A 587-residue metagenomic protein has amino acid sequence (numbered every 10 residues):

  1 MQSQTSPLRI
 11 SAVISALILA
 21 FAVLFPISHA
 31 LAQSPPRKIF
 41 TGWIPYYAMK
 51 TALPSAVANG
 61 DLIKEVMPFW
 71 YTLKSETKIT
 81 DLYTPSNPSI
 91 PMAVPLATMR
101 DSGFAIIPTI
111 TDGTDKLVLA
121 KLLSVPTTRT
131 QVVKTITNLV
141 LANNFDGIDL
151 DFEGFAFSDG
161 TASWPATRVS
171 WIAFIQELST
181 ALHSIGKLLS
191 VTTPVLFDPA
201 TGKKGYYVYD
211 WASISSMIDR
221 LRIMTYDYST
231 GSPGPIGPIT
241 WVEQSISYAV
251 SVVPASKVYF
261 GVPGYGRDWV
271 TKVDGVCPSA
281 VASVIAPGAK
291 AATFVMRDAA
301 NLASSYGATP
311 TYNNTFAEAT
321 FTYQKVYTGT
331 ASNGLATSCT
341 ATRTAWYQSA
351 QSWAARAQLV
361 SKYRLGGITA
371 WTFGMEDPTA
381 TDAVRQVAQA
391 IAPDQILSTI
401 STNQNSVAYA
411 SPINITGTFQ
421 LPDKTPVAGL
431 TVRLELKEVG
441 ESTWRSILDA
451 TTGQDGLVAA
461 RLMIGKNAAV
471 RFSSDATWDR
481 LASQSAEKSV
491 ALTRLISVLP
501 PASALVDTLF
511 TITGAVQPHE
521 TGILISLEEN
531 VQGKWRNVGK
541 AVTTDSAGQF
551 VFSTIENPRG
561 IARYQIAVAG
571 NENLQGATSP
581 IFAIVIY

Functional and structural regions predicted by a protein language model:
Q33-N138: Glycan-recognition patch characteristic of GH18 chitinases/ENGases and related GlcNAc/peptidoglycan-binding proteins
V66, L150, L178, L221 (+3 more regions): Conserved, mostly hydrophobic/aromatic
E76-I90, A156-A303: Substrate-binding surface in catalytic domains of secreted glycosidases
G264-R356, A388-I391: Glycan-binding loop/region signatures in secreted carbohydrate-active enzymes
I391-K424, S489-H519: Beta-strand-rich domain onsets/edges
G417, S446-L462, T544-T554: Glycine-centered loop-to-beta-strand initiation motif
Q420-S446, H519-G539: Short flexible loop/turn segments that cap and initiate beta-strands
I464-A486, G560-T578: Enriched for extracellular/lumenal, surface-exposed ectodomains of secreted and cell-surface proteins
